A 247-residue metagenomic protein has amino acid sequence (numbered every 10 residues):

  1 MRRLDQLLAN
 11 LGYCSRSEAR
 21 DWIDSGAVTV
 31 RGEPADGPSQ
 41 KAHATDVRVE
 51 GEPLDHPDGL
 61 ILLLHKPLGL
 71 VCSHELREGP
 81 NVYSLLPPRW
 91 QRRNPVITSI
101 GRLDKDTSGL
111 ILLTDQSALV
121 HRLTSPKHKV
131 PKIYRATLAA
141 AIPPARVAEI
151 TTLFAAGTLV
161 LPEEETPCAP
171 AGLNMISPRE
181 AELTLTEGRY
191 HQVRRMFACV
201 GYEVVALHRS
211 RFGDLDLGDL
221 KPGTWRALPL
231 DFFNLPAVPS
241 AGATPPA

Functional and structural regions predicted by a protein language model:
M1-A247: Basic, flexible Lys/Arg- and Gly-enriched helix-loop patches that mediate nucleic-acid binding at interfaces with rRNA
